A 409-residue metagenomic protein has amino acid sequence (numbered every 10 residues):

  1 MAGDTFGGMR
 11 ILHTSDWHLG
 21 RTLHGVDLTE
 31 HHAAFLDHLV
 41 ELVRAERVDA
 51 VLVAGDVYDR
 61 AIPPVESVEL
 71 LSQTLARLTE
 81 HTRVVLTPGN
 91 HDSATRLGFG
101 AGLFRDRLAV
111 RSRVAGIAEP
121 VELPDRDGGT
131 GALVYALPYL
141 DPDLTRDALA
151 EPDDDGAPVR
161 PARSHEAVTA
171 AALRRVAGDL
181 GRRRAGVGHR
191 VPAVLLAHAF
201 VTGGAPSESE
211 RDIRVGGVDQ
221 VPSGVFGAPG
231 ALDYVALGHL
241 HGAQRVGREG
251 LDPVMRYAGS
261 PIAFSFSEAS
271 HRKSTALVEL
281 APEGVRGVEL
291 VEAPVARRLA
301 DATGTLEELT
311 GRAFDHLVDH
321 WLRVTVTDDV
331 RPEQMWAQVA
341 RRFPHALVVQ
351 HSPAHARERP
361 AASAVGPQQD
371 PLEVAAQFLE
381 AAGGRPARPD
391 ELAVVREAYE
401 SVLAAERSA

Functional and structural regions predicted by a protein language model:
A2-E80, R396-S401, A405, A409: N-terminal active-site segment of His-dependent metallophosphoesterases
F6-G7, A45, A50, E279-A409: Accessory, non-catalytic peripheral segments of nucleic-acid enzymes
T14-S15, V51-G55, V84-N90, V110-V114 (+3 more regions): Active-site neighborhood of phospho(di)ester-bond hydrolases with catalytic His/Asp-centered motifs
T22-H24, V57-L75, P88-R111, R146 (+1 more regions): Metal-dependent catalytic neighborhoods of phosphoester/phosphodiester hydrolases
V48-E66, R83-T95, V201-Q220: Active-site neighborhood of divalent metal-dependent phosphoester/pyrophosphate hydrolases
G100-D219, A281: Conserved catalytic scaffold of divalent metal-dependent phosphoesterases
A118-G131, L137, M255-L317: Binuclear metal-dependent phosphoesterase catalytic core
T202-G203, S207-G284: Conserved beta-sheet core of the metallophosphoesterase superfamily
